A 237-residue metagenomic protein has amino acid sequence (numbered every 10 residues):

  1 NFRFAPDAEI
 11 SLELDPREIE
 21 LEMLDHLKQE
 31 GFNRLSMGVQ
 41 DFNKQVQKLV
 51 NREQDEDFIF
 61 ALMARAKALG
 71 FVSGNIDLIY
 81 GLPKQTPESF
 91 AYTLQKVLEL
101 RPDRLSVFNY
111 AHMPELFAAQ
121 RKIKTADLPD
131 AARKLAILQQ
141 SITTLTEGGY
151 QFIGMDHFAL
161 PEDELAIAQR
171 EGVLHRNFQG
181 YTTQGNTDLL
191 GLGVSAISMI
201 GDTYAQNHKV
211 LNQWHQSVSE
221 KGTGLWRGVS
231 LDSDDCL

Functional and structural regions predicted by a protein language model:
N1-L237: C-terminal scaffold of the Radical SAM
